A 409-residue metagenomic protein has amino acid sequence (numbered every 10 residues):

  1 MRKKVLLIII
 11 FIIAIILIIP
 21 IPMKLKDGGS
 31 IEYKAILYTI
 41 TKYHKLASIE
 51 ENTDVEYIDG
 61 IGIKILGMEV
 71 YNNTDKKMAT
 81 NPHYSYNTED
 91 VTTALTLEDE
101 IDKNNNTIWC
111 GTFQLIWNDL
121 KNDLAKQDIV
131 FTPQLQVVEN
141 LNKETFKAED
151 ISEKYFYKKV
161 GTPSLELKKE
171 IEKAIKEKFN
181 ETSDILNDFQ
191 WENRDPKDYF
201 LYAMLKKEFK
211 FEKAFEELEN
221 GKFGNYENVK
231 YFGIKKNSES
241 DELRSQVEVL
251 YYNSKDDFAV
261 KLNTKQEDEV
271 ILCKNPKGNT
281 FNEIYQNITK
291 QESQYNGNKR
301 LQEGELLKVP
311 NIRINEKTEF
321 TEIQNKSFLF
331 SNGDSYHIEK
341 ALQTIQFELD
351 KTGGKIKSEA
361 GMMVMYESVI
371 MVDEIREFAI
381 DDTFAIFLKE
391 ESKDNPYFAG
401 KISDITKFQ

Functional and structural regions predicted by a protein language model:
M1-I13: N-terminal Sec-pathway targeting helices
I12-P20: Hydrophobic secretory-pathway targeting helix
P22-K24, K355: Short amphipathic alpha-helical segments with coiled-coil-like heptad repeat character
K24-Y43: Alpha-helical transmembrane signal-anchor/signal-peptide segments
A35-L37, G67, N105, G333: Intrinsic-disorder/low-complexity loop/linker signature
I49-P82: Extracytoplasmic/periplasmic/luminal assembly and interaction segments in envelope/secretory/respiratory proteins
H83-Q409: Hydrophobic-core positions in well-structured secondary-structure elements of globular domains
